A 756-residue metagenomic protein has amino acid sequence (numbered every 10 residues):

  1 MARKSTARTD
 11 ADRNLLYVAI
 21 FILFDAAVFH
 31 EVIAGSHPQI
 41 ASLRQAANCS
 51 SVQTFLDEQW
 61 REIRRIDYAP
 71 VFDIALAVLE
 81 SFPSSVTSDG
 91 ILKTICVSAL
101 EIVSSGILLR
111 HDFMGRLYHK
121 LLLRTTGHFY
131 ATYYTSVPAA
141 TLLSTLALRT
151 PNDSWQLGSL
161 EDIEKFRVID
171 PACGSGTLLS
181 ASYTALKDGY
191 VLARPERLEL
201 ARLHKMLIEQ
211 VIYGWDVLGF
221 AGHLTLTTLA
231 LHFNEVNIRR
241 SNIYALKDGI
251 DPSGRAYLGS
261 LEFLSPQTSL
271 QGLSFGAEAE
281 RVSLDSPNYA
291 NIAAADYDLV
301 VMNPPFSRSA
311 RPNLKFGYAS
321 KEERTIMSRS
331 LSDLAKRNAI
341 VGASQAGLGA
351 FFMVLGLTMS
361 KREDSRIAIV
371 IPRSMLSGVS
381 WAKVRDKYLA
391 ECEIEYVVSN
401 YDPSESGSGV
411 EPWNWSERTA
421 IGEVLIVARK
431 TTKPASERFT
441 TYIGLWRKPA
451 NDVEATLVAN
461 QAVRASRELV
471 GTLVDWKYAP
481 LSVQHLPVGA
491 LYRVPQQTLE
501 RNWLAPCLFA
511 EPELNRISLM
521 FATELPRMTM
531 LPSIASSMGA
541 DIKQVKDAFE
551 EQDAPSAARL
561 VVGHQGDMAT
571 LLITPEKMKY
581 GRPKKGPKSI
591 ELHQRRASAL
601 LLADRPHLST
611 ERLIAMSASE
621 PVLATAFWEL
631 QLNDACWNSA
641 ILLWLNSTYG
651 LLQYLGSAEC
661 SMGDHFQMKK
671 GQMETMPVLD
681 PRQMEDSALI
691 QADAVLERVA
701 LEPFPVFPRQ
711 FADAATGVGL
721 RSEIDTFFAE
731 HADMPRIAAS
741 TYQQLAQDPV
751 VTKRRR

Functional and structural regions predicted by a protein language model:
S5-F24, I107-L109, A343-Q345, L632-A640 (+1 more regions): Structural motif
L15-G35, H119-K120, T227-F233, L355 (+4 more regions): Short, hydrophobic/amphipathic alpha-helical patches that form generic packing surfaces within helical domains
Y17, I22-D25, F29-E31, G35 (+13 more regions): Class I S-adenosyl-L-methionine
R44-I66, P70, I74-V78, G317-I340: A solvent-exposed, charged loop/short amphipathic helix patch at secondary-structure junctions
H119-V397, S404, I421-L425, T431: SAM-dependent methyltransferase catalytic region
L226-T228, R239, D251-R311, S406-K543: Polynucleotide-recognition surfaces of large bacterial nucleic-acid defense/processing enzymes
A350, G422-V424, T432-K433, G489-R698: Polybasic, glycine- and aromatic-enriched phosphate-binding surface used to engage nucleic acids
E611, A739, Q747-R756: Non-globular, low-complexity intrinsically disordered regions
